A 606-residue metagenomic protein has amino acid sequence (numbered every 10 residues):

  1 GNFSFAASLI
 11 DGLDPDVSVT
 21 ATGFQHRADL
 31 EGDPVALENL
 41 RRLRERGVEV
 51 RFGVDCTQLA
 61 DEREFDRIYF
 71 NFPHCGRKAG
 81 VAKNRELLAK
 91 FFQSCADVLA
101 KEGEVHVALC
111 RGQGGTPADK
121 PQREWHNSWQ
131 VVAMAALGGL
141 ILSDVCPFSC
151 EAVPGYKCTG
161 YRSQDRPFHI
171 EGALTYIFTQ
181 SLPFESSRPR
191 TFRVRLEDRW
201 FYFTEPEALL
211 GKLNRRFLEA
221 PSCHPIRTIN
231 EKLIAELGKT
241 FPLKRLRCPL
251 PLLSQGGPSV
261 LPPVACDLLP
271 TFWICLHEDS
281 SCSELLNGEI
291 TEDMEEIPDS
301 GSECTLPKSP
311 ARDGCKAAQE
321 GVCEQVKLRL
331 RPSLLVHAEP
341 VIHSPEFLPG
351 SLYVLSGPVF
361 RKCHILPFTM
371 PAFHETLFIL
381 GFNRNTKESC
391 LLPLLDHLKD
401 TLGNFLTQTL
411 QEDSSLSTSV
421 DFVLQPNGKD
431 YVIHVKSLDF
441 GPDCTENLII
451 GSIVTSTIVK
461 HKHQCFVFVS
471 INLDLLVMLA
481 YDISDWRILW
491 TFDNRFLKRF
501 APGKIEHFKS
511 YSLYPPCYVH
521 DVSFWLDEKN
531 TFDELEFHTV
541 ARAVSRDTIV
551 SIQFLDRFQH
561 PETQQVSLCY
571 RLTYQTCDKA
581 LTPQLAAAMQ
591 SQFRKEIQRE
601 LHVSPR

Functional and structural regions predicted by a protein language model:
N2-D16: Conserved SAM-binding loop of SAM-dependent methyltransferases across substrates and taxa, primarily the Class I
L30-R63: S-adenosyl-L-methionine
E64-E86: A short SAM/SAH-binding and catalytic strip from SAM-dependent methyltransferases
A82-E102: A short glycine-rich, Lys/Arg-flanked "PGG" loop and its adjoining helix->strand segment in the class I
K101-R111: Conserved beta-strand signature within the Rossmann-like core of class I S-adenosyl-L-methionine
Q113-T191: Class I S-adenosyl-L-methionine
T191-G381, P442-C465, R571-L581, I597: Class II aminoacyl-tRNA synthetase-like tRNA-binding/catalytic domains
L416-R606: A carboxyl-terminal module marker
